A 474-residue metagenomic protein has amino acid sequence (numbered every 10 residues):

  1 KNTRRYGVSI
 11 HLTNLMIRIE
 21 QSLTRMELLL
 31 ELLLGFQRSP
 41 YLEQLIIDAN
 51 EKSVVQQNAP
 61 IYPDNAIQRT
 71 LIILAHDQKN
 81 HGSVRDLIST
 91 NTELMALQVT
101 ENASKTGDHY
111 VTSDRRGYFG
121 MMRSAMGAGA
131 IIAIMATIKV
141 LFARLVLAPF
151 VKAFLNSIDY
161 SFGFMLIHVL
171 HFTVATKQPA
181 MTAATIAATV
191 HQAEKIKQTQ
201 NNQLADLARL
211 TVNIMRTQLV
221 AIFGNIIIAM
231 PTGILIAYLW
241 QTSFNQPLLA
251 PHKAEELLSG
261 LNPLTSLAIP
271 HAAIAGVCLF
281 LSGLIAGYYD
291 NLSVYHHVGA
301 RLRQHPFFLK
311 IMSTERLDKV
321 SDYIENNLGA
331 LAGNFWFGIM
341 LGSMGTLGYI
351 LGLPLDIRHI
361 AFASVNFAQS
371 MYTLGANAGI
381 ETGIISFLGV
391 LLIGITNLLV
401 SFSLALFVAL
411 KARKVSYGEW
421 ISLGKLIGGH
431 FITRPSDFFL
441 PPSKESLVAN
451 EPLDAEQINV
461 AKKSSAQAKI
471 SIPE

Functional and structural regions predicted by a protein language model:
K1-T100: Soluble N-terminal domains of membrane-associated systems
Q57-D77, H81-R85, M135, V140-F150 (+2 more regions): Hydrophobic alpha-helical segments at protein termini of multi-pass membrane proteins
A59-D77, M95-G107, I158-H168, M215-G224 (+2 more regions): Hydrophobic alpha-helical transmembrane segments
D77-S113, T182-N213, F307-V320: Non-transmembrane, extramembrane segments of multi-pass ion/lipid transporters
Q98-T199, I222-T242, C278: Core alpha-helical transmembrane segments of integral membrane proteins
F150-A180, A273-L292, M340-T346, G394-A405: Hydrophobic alpha-helical membrane-embedded segments
T189-A361: Generic detector of multi-pass transmembrane helix bundles and their immediately adjacent loops in polytopic membrane
V294-G333, F367-G394, L398-E474: Cytosolic/matrix-facing juxtamembrane and C-terminal tails of multi-pass cellular membrane proteins
